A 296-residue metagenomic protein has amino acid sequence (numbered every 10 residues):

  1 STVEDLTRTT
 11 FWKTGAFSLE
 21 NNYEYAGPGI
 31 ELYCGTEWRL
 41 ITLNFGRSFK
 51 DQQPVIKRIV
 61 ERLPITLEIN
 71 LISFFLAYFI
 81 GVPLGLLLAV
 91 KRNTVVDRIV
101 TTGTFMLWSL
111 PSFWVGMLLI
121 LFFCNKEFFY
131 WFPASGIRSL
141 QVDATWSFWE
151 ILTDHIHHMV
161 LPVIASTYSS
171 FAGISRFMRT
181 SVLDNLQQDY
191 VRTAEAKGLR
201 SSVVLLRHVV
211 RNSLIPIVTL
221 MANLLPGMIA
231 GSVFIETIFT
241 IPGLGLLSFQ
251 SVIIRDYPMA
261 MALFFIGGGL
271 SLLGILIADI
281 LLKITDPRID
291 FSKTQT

Functional and structural regions predicted by a protein language model:
S1, G103-G136, H158, A165-F171: Membrane-water interface segments at the C-terminal ends of transmembrane alpha-helices in multi-pass inner-membrane
S1-V82: An internal, D/E-rich "acidic patch" concept
L6-T7, A16-G27, W131-W149: Compositionally biased, charge-rich terminal segments
L40, N44, K50, E127 (+1 more regions): Residue-level signal for pocket-adjacent positions within structured domains
L43-G46, G116-L119, S135-S139, G231: Glycine-centered flexibility motif
K50, T101, A134, L206 (+1 more regions): Phosphate-coordinating loops and pocket residues in cytosolic domains that bind phosphorylated ligands
L63-E68, I72-V96, S112, N125 (+1 more regions): Alpha-helical transmembrane segments of integral membrane proteins, especially multi-pass inner/plasma-membrane
L84, V96-T104, G116: Hydrophobic, well-ordered secondary-structure segments
